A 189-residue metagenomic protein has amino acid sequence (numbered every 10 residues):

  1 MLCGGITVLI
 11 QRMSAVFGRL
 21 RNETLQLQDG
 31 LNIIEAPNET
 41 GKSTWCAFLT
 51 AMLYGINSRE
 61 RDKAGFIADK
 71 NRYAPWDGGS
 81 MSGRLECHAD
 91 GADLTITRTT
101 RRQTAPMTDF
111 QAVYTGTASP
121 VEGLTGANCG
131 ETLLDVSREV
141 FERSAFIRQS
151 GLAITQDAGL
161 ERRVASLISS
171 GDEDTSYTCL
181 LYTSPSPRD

Functional and structural regions predicted by a protein language model:
L2, C179-Y182: Extended hydrophobic/Leu-rich segments
L2-G116: Extreme N-terminal "head/tail" segments of very large remodeling/mechanoenzyme assemblies
F17, Q149, P187: Residues immediately flanking
T24, I67, T95-S144, Q149 (+1 more regions): Glycine-rich phosphate-binding loops of NTPases
T50-N57, I168, D172, R188: Short amphipathic alpha-helical signal-transduction/dimerization elements
Y182-D189: Conserved small/polar residues in nucleotide/adenosyl-binding loops
